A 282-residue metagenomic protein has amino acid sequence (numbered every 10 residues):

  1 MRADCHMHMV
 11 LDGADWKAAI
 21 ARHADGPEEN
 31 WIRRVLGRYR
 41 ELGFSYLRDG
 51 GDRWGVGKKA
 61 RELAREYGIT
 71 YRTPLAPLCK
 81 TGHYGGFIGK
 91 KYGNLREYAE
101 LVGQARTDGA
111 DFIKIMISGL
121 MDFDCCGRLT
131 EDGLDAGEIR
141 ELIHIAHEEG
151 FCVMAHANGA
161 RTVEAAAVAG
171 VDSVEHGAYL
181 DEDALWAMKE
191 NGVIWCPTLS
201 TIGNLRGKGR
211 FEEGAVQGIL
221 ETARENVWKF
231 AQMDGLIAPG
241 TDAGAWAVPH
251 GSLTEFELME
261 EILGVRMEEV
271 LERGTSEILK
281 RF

Functional and structural regions predicted by a protein language model:
M1, G57-R65, L95-D111, L180-V193 (+1 more regions): Short amphipathic alpha-helices and their capping/turn segments at secondary-structure boundaries
R2-L63, Y84-G85: Metal-associated gating/positioning segment near the N- to mid-region
V10-G26, T81-Y92, D124-D132, G207-A215: Acidic/histidine-rich helix-loop elements that form or flank divalent-metal/phosphate-binding sites at the catalytic
E28-K58, G68-L78, A110-D124, C152 (+1 more regions): Divalent metal-dependent hydrolysis catalytic cores, especially in the metallo-beta-lactamase
E28-R38, G93-R106, N158-T162: Short, acidic/polar
A76-G137: Active-site gating/metal-coordination segments in enzymes
C125-E225, A238, A243-W246, G264-V265: Active-site core of metal-dependent hydrolases
E148, L220-F282: His/Asp/Glu-enriched, well-ordered alpha-helical/loop segment that forms or immediately abuts the divalent-metal
